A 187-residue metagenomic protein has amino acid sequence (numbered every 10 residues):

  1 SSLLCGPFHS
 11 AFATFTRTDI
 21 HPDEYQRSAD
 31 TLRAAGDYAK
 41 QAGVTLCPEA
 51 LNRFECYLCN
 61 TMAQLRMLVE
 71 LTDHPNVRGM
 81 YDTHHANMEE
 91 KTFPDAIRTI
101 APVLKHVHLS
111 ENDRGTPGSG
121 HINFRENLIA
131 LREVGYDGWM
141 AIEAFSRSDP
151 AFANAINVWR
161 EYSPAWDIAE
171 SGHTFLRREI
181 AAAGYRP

Functional and structural regions predicted by a protein language model:
S1-L3, E24-A42, F175, E179: An active-site-proximal structural segment forming one wall of the substrate-binding cleft that immediately precedes
S1-T18, A42-N52: Active-site groove signature of glycoside hydrolases
S2, R33, C59-Y81, A86-P187: Histidine-acidic metal/acid-base catalytic patches
S10-E24, P150-S163: Surface-exposed, active-site-proximal loop segments in enzymatic domains
F15-D19, E55-L58, E89: Acidic pyrophosphate-coordinating catalytic loop
H21-E24, S28, L58-T61, G120: Short, conserved glycine- and acidic-residue-centered signature motifs in active-site or ligand-binding loops
K40-T72: Basic- and aromatic-lined ligand-binding clefts that recognize polyanionic substrates
